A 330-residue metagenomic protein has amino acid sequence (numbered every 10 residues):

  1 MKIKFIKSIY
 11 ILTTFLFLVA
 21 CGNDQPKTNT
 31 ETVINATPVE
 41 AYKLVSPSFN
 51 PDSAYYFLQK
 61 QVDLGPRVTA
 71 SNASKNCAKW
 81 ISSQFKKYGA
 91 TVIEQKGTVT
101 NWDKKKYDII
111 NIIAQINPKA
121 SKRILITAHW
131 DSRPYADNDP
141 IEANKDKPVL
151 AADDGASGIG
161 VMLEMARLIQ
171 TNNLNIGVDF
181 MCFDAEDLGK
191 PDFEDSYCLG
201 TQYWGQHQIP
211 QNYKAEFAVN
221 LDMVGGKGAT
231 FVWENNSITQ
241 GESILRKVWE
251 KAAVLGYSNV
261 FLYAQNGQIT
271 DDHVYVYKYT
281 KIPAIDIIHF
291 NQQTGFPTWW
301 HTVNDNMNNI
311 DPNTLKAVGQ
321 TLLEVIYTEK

Functional and structural regions predicted by a protein language model:
F17-A20: C-terminal motif of bacterial Sec signal peptides marking the signal peptidase cleavage site
G22-Q25: Bacterial signal peptide processing site
I34-C77, Y88, G295-N309: N-terminal capping segment at the start of a domain
Y42-S48, D63-N72, V99-W102, N144-G155 (+5 more regions): Second-shell loop/turn segments in exported
P51-L64, Q84, Y88, I110-Q170 (+3 more regions): Catalytic-core environment of secreted peptidases
P66-K119: A non-catalytic alpha/beta surface segment that caps or lines the substrate-entry region of metallo-dependent hydrolase
D146-S243, D272: Acidic/histidine-rich catalytic neighborhood of metal-dependent amide-processing enzymes
F217, G226-K330: Active-site-adjacent substrate-binding region of metalloamidase/peptidase-like peptide-processing proteins
